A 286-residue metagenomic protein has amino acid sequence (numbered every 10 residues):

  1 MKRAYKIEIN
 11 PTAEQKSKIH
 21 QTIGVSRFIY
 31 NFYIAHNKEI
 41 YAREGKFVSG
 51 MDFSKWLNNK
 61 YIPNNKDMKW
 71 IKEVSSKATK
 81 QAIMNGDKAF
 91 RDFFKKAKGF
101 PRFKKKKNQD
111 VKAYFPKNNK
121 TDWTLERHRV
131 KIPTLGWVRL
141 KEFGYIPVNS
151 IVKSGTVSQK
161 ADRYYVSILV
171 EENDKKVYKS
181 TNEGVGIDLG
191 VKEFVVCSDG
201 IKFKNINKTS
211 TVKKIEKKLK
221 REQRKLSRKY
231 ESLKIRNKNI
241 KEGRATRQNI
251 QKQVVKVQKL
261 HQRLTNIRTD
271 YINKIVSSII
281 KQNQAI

Functional and structural regions predicted by a protein language model:
M1-I286: Nucleic-acid substrate recognition interfaces
